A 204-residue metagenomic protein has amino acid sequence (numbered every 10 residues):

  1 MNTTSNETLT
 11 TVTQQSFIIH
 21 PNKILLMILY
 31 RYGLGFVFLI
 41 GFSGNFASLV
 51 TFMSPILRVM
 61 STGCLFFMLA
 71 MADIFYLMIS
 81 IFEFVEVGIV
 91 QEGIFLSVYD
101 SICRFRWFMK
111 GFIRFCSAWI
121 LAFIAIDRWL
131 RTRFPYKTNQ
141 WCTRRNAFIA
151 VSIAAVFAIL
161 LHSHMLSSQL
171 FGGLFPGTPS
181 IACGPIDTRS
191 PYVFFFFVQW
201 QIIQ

Functional and structural regions predicted by a protein language model:
M1-S43: Extracellular N-terminal segment of 7TM GPCRs
L9-H20, I89-F112, N139-Q140, L160-Q204: Loop architecture of class A 7-transmembrane GPCRs
K23-G35, T62-F123, R131-F134, T138-N139: Extracellular TM2-ECL1-early TM3 structural module of rhodopsin-like
Y30-V37, C64, R106, R145-V151 (+1 more regions): Transmembrane alpha-helices of multi-pass eukaryotic membrane proteins
G33-F46, V50, M68-M71, F75-M78 (+5 more regions): Lipid-exposed faces of alpha-helical membrane segments in multi-pass integral membrane proteins
F75-Y76, E86-I89, I113-F123, L130 (+1 more regions): Fourth transmembrane helix
